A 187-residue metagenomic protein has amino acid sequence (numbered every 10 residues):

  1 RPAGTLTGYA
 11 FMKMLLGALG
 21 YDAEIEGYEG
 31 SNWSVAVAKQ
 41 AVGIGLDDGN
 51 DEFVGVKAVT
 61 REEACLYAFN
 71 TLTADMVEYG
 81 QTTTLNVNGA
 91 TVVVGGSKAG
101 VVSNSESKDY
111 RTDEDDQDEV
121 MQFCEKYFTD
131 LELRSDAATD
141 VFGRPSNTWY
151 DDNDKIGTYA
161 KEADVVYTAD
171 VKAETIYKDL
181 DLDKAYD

Functional and structural regions predicted by a protein language model:
R1-T175, D179-A185: N-terminal propeptides
